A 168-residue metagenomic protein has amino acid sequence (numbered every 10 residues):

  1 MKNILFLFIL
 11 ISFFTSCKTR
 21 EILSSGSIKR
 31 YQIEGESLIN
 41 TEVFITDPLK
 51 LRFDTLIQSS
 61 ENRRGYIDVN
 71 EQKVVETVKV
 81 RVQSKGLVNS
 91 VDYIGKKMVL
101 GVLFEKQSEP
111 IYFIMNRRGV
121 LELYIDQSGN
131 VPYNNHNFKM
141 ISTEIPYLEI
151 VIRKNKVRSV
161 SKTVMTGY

Functional and structural regions predicted by a protein language model:
M1-I4: Positively charged n-region of N-terminal signal peptides that target proteins for export
F13-S16: C-terminal motif of bacterial Sec signal peptides marking the signal peptidase cleavage site
K18-E21: Bacterial signal peptide processing site
S25-T46: Post-signal peptide N-terminal segment of mature Sec-exported envelope proteins
L38, R81-Q83, G95-K97, N135 (+1 more regions): Extracytoplasmic
P48-T77: Mixed-charge, low-complexity intrinsically disordered segments
E76-M115: Mid-length scaffold segments of soluble, non-membrane domains
L121-Y168: C-terminal partner/receptor-binding element of secreted or periplasmic proteins
